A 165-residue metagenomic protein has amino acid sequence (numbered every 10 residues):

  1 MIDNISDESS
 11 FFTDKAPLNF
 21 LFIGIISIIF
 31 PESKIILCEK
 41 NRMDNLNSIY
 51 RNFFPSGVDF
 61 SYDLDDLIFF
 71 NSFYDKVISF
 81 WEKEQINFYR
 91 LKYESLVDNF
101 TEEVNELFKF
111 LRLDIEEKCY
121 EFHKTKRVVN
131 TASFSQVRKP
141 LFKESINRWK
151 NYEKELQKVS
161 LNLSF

Functional and structural regions predicted by a protein language model:
M1-S27: Glycine-rich phosphate-binding loop used to anchor ATP phosphates in small-molecule kinases, encompassing both
M1-S9, L46-R90, T101-F165: PAPS-dependent sulfotransferases, especially Golgi type II membrane carbohydrate sulfotransferases
F12-A16, K34-E39, R90-S95, F108 (+1 more regions): Short beta-strand segments
K15-N19, P31, I35-C38, F60 (+3 more regions): Active-site-proximal structural scaffolding
P17-F20, N41-D44, R51-N52, E94-D98: Short, solvent-exposed loop/turn segments at secondary-structure junctions
F20-G24, N45, D75: Conserved coil-to-alpha-helix start sites within the AMP-binding
I23-I25, F100-E103: A short acidic (Asp/Glu
I26-Y50, L107: Conserved phosphate-donor/acceptor-positioning beta-strand/loop module used by diverse small-molecule
